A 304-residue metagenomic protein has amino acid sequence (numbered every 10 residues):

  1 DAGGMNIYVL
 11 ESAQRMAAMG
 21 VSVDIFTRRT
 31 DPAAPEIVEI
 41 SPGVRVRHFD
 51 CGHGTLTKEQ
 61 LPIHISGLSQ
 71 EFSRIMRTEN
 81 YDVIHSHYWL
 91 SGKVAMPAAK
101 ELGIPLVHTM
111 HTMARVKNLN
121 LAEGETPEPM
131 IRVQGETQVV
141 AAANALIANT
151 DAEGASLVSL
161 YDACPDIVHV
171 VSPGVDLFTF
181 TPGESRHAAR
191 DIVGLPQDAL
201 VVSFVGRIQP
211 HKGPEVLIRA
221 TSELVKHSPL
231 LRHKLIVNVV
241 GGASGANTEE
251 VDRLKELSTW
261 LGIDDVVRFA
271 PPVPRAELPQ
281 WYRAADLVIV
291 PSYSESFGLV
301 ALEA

Functional and structural regions predicted by a protein language model:
D1-H48: N-terminal subdomain of nucleotide-sugar transferases
E128-L146: Membrane-proximal helix-turn-helix segments that form the acceptor-binding/catalytic region of lipid-linked
A152, G174: Carbohydrate-associated surface elements
T181-L195: A short helix/loop element that forms part of the nucleotide-sugar donor recognition site in Leloir-type
P196-K212, I218-T221, N238: Conserved donor-binding/catalytic core segment of Leloir-type glycosyltransferases
G241, E249-A276: Nucleotide-activated donor-binding/catalytic signature segment of Leloir-type glycosyltransferases, i.e., the conserved
P272, Q280-A285: Short alpha-helical donor nucleotide-sugar binding micro-motif in glycosyltransferases
Y293: Aromatic "clamp/platform" in nucleotide-sugar-dependent glycosyltransferases that forms part of the donor/acceptor
